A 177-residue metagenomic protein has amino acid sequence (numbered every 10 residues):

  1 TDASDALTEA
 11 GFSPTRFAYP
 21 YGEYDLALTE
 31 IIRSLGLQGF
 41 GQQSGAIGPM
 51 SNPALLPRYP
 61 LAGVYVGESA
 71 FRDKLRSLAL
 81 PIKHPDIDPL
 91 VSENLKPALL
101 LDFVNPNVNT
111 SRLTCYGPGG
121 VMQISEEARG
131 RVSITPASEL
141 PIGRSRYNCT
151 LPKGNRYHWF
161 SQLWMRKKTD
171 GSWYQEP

Functional and structural regions predicted by a protein language model:
T1-G63: Catalytic domains of cell-wall/extracellular-matrix polysaccharide-remodeling enzymes, centered on de-N-acetylation
P57-P177: Terminal accessory/targeting
